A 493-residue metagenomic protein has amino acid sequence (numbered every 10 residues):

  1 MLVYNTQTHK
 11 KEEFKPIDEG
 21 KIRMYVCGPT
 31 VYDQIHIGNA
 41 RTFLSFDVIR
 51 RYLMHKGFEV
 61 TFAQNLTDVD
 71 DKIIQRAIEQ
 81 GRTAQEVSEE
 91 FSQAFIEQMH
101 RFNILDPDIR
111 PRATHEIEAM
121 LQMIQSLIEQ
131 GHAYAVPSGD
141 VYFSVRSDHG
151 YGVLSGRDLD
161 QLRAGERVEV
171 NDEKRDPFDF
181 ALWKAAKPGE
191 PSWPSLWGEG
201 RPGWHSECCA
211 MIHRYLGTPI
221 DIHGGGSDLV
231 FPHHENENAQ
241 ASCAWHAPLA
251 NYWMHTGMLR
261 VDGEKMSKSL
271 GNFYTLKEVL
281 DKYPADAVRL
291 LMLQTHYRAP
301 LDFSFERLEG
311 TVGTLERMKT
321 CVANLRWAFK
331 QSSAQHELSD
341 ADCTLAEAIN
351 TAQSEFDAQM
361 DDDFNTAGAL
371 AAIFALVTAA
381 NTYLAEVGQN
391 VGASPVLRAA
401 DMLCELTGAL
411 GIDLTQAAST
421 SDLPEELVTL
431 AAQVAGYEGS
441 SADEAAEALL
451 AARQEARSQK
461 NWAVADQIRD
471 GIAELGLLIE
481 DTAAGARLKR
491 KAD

Functional and structural regions predicted by a protein language model:
M1-Y32, D47, T61, E97 (+1 more regions): Alpha-helical recognition segments enriched in aromatics with Gly/Pro capping that present substrate-recognition
T8-K11, I17-L105, A484-L488: N-terminal, positively charged nucleic-acid-binding surface of large information/translation enzymes
F58, H132, L477: Short phosphate-binding/catalytic loops that engage adenosine nucleotides
L66-D70, S92-F95, L105-M120, S138-S147: Short, glycine/charge-rich beta-strand/loop segments that flank catalytic centers and engage negatively charged groups
A77-A84, D108-T114, G226-S227: The substrate-binding groove and active-site-proximal loops of carbohydrate-active enzymes, especially glycoside
K265, N272-D493: Structural preference for alpha-helix termini/caps and helix-kink/transition segments
